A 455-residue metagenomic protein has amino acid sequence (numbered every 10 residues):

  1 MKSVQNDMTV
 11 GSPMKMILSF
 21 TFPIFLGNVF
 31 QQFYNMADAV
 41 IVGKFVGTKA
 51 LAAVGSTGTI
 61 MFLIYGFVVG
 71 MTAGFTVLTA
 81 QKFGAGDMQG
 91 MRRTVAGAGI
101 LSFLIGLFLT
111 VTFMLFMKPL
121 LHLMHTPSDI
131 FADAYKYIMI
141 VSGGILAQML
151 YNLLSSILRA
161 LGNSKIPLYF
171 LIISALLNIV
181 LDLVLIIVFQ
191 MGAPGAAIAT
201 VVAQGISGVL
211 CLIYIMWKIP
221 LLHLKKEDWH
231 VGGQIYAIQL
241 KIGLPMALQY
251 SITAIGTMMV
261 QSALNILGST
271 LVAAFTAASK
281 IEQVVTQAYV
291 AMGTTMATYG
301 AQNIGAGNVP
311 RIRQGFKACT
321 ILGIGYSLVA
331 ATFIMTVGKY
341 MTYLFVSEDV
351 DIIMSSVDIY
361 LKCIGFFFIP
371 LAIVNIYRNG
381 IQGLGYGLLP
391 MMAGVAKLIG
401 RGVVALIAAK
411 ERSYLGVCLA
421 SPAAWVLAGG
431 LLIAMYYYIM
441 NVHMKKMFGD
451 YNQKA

Functional and structural regions predicted by a protein language model:
M1-T21, T79-G144, V188-L244, G300-F367 (+1 more regions): Short alpha-helical transmembrane segments in multi-pass integral membrane proteins
M8-F45, T59-G74, L78, F103-T110 (+5 more regions): N-terminal transmembrane alpha-helices
S19-D38, I140, Y151, S174 (+4 more regions): Transmembrane helical elements of multi-pass membrane transporters/channels
F33-L51, L121-S128, V184-M191, S251-K280 (+6 more regions): Helix-terminus/linker motif at the lipid-water interface of multi-pass membrane proteins
V42-F62, S128-D133, A193-P194, I235-I242 (+5 more regions): Interfacial/gating helices of multi-pass transporter permease domains
L51-V111, Q148-P167, A274-G338, L371-A393: Small-residue-rich hydrophobic transmembrane alpha-helices
L63, N178-L183, G208-L212, V284-Q287 (+3 more regions): Hydrophobic transmembrane alpha-helices of multi-pass small-molecule transporters
T72, V141-R159, P167-A175, A196-C211 (+4 more regions): Short runs within selected transmembrane alpha-helices of multi-pass transporters and secretion channels
